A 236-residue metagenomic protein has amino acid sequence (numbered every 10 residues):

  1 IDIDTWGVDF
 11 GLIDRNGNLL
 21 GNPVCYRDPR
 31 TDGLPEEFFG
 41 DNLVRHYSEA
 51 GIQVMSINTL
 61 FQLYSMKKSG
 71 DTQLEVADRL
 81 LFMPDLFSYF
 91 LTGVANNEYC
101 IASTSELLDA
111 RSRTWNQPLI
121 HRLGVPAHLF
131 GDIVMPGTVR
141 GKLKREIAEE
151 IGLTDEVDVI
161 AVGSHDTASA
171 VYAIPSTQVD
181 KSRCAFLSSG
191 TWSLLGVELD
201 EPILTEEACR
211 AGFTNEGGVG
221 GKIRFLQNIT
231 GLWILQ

Functional and structural regions predicted by a protein language model:
I1-W6, P136-G137, S189-W192: Glycine-rich beta-strand-to-loop/alpha-helix junction loops that act as flexible
D2-L60: Active-site phosphate-binding/coordination module
F10-E36, A77, L81-N116, V157-Q236: Glycine-rich phosphate-binding loop of actin/hexokinase-like ATP-binding domains
F38-D41, P136, E150, I174: Generic N-terminal helix/loop capping motif
H46-T167: Gly/Ser/Thr-rich active-site cleft segment
